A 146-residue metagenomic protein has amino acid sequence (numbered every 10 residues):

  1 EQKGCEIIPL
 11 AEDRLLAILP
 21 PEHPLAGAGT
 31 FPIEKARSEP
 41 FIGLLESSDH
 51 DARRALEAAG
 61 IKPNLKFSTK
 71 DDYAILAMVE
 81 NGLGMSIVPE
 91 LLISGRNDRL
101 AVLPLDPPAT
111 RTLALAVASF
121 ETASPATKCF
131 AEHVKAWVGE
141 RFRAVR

Functional and structural regions predicted by a protein language model:
Q2-R14, A28-G29, Y73-T122, C129: Beta-alpha-beta core module
P20-E22, L44, A118-S119: Residue-level recognition of the GNAT/N-acetyltransferase active site
P21, E46-S47, E90-L92: Short secondary-structure boundary segments
L25, E39-A59, A123-A131, V138-R146: Secondary-structure junction motif
G43-L44, K62-D71: Short beta-strand-to-loop elements that line the ligand-binding cleft of bilobed periplasmic-binding protein-like
D49, D71-D72: Conserved glycosyltransferase catalytic-site signature
